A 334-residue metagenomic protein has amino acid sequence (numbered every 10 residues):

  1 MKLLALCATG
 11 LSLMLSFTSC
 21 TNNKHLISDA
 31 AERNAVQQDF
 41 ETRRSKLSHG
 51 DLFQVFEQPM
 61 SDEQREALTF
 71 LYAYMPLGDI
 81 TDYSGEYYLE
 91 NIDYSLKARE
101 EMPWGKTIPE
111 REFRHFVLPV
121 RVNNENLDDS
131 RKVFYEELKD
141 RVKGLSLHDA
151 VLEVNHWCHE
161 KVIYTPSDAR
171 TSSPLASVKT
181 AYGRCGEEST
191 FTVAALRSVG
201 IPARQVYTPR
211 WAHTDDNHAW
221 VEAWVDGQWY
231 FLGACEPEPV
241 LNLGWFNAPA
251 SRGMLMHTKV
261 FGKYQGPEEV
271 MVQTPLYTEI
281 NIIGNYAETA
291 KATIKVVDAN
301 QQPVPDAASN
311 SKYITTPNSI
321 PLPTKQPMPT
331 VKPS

Functional and structural regions predicted by a protein language model:
M1-C7: Bacterial N-terminal signal peptides that target proteins for export
F17-S19: C-terminal motif of bacterial Sec signal peptides marking the signal peptidase cleavage site
T21-A30: Bacterial Sec signal peptide processing site at the extreme N-terminus
S28, Q37-T180, D215-D216: Secondary-structure boundary elements
E137-R141, L145, A150-H156, T165-L175 (+1 more regions): Hydrophobic/aromatic-rich core segments of domains that either
A290-D298: A short, amphipathic beta-strand motif
A299-K325: Short, ordered, surface-exposed loop/turn motifs in non-cytosolic proteins
P329-S334: Short Pro-Gly-centered beta-turn/loop motif in secreted/extracellular proteins
